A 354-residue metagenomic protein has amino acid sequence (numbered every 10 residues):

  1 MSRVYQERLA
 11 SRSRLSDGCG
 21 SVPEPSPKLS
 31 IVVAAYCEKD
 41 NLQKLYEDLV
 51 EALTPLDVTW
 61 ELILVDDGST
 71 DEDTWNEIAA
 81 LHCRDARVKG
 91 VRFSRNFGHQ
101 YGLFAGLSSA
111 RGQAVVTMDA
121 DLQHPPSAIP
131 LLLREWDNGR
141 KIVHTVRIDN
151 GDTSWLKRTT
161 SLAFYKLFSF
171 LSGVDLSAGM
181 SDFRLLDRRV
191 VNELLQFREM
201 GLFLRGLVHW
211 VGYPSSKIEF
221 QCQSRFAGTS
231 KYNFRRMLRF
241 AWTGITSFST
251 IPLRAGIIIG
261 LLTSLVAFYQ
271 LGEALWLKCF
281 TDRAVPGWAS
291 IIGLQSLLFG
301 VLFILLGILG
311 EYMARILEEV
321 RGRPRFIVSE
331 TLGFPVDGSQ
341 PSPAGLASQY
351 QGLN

Functional and structural regions predicted by a protein language model:
S2-S154: Structured catalytic core of nucleotide-sugar glycosyltransferases
S2-S26, N150, F203-N354: Hydrophobic helical membrane-anchoring modules
C37, E72-D73, D187, G260 (+1 more regions): Residue-level detector of functionally special positions within alpha-helical transmembrane segments of multi-pass
C37-D40, Q123, S127, L195 (+4 more regions): Residues in soluble alpha-helical coiled-coils and helical-bundle/repeat scaffolds
L49, G106, D121, V143 (+5 more regions): Residue-level signature of catalytic and energy-coupling elements of molecular machines, predominantly ATP/GTP-dependent
E51, P55, A80, R84 (+7 more regions): Conserved amphipathic alpha-helical interaction elements at protein-protein interfaces in regulatory, energy-coupling
A80, K89-R95, H99-S109, P126-L204 (+2 more regions): Acceptor/aglycone-binding surface of glycosyltransferases and processive sugar-polymer synthases
R95, A120-L122, R188, F220 (+1 more regions): Short, conserved catalytic or interaction motifs in soluble domains
